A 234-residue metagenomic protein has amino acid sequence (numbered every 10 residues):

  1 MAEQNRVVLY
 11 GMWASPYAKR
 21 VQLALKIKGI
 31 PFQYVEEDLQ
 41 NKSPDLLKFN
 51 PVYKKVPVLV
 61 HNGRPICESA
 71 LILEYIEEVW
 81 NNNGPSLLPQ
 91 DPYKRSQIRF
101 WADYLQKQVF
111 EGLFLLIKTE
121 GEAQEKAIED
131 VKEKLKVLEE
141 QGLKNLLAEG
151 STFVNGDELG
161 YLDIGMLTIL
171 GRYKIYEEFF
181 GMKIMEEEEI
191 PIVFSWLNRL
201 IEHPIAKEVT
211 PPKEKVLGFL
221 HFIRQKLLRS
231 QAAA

Functional and structural regions predicted by a protein language model:
M1-V154, E158, Q225-L227, Q231-A234: GST-like domain detector, emphasizing the conserved glutathione-binding G-site in the N-terminal thioredoxin-like
G63, M185-E187: Conserved, non-catalytic sequence blocks in retroelement Pol enzymes and Pol-derived host proteins
W101-Y104, L116, L167, P212-V216: Short acidic/histidine-centered micro-motifs embedded in hydrophobic/aromatic stretches that mark compact functional
Q108, V154-F180, E189-F194, L200: GST superfamily/GST-like fold recognition
K144-N145, K174-F180, A206-V209: Substrate-binding/catalytic groove segments of enzymes that remodel or degrade extracellular structural polymers
E188-K215: A contiguous, mid-protein "functional segment" used to position or interact with cofactors/ions or partner subunits
T210-A234: Acidic/histidine-enriched, glycine/proline-rich intrinsically disordered or flexible terminal extensions
